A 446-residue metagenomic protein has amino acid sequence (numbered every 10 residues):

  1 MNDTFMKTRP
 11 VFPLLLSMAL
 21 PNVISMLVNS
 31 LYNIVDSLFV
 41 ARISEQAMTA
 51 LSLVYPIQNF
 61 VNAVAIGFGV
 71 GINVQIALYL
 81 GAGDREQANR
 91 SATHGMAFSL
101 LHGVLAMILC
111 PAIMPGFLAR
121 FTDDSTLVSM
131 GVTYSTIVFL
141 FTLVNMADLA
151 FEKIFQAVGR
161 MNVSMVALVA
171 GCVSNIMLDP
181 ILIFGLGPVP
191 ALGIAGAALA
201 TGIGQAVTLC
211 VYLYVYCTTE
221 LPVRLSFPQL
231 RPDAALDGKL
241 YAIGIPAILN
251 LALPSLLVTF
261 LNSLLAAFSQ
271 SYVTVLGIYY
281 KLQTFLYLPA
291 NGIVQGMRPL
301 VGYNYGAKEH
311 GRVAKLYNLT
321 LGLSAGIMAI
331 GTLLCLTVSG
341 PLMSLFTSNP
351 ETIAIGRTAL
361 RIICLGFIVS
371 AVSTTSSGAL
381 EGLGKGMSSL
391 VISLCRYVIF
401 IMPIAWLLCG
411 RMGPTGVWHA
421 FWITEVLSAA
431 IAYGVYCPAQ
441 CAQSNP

Functional and structural regions predicted by a protein language model:
M1-A19, I76-L143, V189-I245, V301-G366 (+1 more regions): Short alpha-helical transmembrane segments in multi-pass integral membrane proteins
T8, F12-L31, V35, I57-V64 (+7 more regions): Residue-level signal for short hydrophobic patches within transmembrane helices of multi-pass membrane transporters
S17-D36, I137, G171, G204-T208 (+4 more regions): Transmembrane helical elements of multi-pass membrane transporters/channels
L27, L31-T49, L118-S125, I181-L192 (+4 more regions): Helix-terminus/linker motif at the lipid-water interface of multi-pass membrane proteins
F39-N59, S125-M130, I194-G196, L236-I243 (+5 more regions): Interfacial/gating helices of multi-pass transporter permease domains
M48-I108, N145-G159, V163-S164, N262 (+2 more regions): Small-residue-rich hydrophobic transmembrane alpha-helices
F60-A63, M107, N175-P180, L209-L213 (+4 more regions): Hydrophobic transmembrane alpha-helices of multi-pass small-molecule transporters
G69, N73, V138-Q156, S164-C172 (+5 more regions): Short runs within selected transmembrane alpha-helices of multi-pass transporters and secretion channels
